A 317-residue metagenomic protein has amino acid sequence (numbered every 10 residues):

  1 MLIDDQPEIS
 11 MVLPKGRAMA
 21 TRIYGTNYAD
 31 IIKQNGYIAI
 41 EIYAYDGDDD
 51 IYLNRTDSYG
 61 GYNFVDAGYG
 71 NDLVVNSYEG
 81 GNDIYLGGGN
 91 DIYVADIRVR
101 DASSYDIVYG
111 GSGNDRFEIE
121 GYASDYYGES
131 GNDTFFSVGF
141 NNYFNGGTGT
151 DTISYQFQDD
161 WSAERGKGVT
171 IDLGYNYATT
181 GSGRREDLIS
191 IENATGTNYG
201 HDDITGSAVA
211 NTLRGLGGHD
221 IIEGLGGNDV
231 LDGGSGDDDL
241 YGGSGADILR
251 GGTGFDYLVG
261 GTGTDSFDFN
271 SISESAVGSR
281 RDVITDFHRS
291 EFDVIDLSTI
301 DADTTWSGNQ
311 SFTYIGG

Functional and structural regions predicted by a protein language model:
I3-A18: Short, Lys/Arg-enriched N-terminal segments with co-localized hydrophobic residues within the first ~10-30 amino acids
R22-Y24, K33, E41-Y45, D50-Y52 (+19 more regions): Short beta-strand elements of solenoid repeat domains
Y37, G60, Y69, E79 (+8 more regions): Parallel beta-helix/beta-solenoid
I38, S58-F64, G80, R100-I107 (+1 more regions): Surface-exposed loop/turn motifs in large extracellular/passenger domains
G81, R100, D160, T195-H201: Residues in short coils/turns that link rungs of repeat/solenoid architectures in beta-rich domains
R98-R100, Q158-S182, F269-E274: Acidic/polar low-complexity surface segments
S162-K167, T264-G317: Acidic glycine/aspartate-rich repeat arrays in secreted/surface proteins
